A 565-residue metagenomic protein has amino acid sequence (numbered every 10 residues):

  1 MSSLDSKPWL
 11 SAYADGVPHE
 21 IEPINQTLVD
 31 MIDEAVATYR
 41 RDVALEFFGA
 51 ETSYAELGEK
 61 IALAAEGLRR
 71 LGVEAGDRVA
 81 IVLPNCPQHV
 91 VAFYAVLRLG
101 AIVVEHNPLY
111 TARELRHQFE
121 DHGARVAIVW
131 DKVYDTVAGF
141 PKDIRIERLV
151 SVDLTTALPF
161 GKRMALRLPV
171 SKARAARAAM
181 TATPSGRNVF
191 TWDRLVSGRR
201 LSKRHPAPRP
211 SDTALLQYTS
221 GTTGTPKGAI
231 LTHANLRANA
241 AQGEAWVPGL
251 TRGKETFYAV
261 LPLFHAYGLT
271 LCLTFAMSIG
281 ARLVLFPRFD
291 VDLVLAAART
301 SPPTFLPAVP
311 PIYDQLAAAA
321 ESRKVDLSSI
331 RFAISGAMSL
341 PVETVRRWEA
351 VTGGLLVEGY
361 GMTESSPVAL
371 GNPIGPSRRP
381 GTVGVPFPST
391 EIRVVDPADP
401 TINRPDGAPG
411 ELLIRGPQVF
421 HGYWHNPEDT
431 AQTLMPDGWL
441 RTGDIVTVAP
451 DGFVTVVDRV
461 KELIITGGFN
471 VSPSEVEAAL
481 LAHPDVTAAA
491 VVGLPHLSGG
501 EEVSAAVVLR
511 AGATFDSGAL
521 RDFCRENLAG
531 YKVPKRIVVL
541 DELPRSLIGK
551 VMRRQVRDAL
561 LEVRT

Functional and structural regions predicted by a protein language model:
L4-S11, D30-S53: AMP-dependent adenylate-forming
E22-I24, R41-C86, V90-Y94, T111-R116: Conserved AMP-binding/adenylate-forming core of the ANL superfamily
L68-V73, R199-S211, L216-A259, I279-A281: Conserved adenylate-forming
R70-L71, R98-R194, A511: Structural core segment of the AMP-binding/adenylate-forming
Y110, H117, V129, G416 (+7 more regions): AMP-binding/adenylate-forming catalytic core of the ANL superfamily
M164, P303-A308, A317-R378, E391 (+1 more regions): Gly/Ser/Thr-rich phosphate-binding loop
R237-T256, F264-F305, A319-E321: Conserved AMP-binding/adenylation subdomain of ANL enzymes
V385-S389, P400-T433, V471: Conserved ATP/PPi-binding loop(s) of AMP-dependent carboxylate-activating enzymes
